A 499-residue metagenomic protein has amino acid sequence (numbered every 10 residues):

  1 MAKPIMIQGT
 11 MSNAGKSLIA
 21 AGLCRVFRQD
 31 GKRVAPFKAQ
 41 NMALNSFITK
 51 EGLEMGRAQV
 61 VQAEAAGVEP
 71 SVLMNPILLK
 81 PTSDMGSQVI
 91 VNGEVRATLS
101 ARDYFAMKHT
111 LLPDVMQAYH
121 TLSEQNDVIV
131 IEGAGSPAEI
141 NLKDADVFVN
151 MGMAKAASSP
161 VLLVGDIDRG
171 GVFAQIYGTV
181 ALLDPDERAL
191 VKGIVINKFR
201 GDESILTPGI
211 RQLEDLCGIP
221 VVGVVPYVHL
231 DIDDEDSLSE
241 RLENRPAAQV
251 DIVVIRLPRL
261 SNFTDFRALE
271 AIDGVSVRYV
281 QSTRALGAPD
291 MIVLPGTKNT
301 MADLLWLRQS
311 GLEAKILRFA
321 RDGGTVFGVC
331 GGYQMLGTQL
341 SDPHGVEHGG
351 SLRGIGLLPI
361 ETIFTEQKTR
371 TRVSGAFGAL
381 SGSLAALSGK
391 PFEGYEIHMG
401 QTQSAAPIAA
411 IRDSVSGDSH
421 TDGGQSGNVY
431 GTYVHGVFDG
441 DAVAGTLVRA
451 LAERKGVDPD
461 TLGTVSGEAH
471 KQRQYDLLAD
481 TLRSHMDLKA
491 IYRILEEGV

Functional and structural regions predicted by a protein language model:
M1-R318, T325, D342, E366-Q367 (+1 more regions): Flexible phosphate-sensing "switch/lid" loops adjacent to ATP/NTP-binding sites across phosphate-transfer
C330-G331: Catalytic nucleophile serine of serine hydrolases, specifically the conserved "nucleophile elbow" pentapeptide
Q334: Glycine-rich SAM-binding Motif I of class I
G337-K390, G394: A conserved active-site-flanking secondary-structure segment within enzyme catalytic domains
